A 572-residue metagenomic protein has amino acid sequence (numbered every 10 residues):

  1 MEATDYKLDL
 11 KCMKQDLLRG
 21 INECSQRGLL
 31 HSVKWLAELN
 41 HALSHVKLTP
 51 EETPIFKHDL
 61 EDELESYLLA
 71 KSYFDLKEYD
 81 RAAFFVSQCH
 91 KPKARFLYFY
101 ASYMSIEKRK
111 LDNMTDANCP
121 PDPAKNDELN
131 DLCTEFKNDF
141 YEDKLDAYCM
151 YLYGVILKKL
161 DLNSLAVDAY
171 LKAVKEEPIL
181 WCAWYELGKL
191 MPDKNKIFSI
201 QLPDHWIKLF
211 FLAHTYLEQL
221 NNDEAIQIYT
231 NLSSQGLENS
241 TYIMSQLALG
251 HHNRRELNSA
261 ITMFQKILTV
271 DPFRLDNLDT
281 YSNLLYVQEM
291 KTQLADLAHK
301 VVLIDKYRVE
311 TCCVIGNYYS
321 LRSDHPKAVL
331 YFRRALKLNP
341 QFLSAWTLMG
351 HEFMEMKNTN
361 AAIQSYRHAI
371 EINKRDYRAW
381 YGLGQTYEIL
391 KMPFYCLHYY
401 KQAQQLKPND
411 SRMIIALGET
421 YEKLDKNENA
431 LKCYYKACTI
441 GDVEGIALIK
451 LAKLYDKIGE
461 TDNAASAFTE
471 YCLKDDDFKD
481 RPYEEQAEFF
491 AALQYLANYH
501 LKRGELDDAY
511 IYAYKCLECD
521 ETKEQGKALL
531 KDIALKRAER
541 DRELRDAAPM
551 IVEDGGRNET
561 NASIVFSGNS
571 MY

Functional and structural regions predicted by a protein language model:
D62, K91-F96, D146, L180 (+11 more regions): Residue-level recognition of tetratricopeptide repeat
F74, Y103, K158, L217 (+11 more regions): Position-specific recognition of the canonical hydrophobic site in helix A of tetratricopeptide repeat
K91, Y141, V174-K175, S234 (+8 more regions): Conserved structural position within tetratricopeptide repeats
